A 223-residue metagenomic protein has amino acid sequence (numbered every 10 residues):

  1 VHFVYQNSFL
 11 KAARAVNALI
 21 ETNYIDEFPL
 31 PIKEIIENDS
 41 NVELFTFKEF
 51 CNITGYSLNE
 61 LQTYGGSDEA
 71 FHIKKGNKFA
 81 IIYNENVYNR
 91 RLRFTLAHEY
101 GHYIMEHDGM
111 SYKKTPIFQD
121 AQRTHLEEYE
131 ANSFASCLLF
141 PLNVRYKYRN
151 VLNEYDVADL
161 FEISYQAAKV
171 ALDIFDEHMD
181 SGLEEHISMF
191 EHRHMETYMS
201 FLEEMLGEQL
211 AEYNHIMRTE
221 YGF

Functional and structural regions predicted by a protein language model:
V1-F223: Active-site hotspot residues in diverse enzymes, especially metal/ion-binding acidic/histidine motifs
